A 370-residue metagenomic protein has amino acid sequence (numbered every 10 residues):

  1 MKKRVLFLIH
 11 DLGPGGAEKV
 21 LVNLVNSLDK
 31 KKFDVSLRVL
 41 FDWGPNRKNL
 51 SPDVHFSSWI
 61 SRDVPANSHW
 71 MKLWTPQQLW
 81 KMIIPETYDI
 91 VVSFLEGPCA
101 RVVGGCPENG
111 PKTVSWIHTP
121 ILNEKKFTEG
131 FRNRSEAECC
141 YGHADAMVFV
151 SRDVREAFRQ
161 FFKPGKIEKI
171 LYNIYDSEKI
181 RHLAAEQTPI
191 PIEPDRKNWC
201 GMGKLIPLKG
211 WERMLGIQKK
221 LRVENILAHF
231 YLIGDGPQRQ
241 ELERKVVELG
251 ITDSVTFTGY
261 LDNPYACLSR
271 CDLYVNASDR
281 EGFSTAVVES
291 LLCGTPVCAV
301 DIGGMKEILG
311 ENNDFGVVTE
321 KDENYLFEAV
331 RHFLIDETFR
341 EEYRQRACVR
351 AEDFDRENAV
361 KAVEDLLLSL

Functional and structural regions predicted by a protein language model:
F7-G15, K19-N23, S27, K31-W70 (+2 more regions): N-terminal strand-loop element at the rim of the active site of nucleotide-sugar-dependent glycosyltransferases
G15-N23, K197-K220, P237-E243, T285: A conserved mid-protein helix/loop that constitutes part of the nucleotide-sugar donor-binding site
S93-C99, I117: Short His-centered aromatic/hydrophobic patch
V102-V103, G142-K169, Y175-S177: A short, active-site helix/loop in glycosyltransferases that binds the activated sugar's phosphate group
K125-K126, E156-Q160, Y172-D195: Acidic anion/phosphate-binding donor-loop and adjacent secondary structure in glycosyltransferase catalytic cores
Y260, D279: Aromatic "clamp/platform" in nucleotide-sugar-dependent glycosyltransferases that forms part of the donor/acceptor
P296-A299: Short hydrophobic beta-strand element within catalytic cores of glycosyltransferases and related nucleotide-activated
E311-N324, H332-E337: Conserved acidic donor-binding segment of nucleotide-sugar-dependent glycosyltransferases
